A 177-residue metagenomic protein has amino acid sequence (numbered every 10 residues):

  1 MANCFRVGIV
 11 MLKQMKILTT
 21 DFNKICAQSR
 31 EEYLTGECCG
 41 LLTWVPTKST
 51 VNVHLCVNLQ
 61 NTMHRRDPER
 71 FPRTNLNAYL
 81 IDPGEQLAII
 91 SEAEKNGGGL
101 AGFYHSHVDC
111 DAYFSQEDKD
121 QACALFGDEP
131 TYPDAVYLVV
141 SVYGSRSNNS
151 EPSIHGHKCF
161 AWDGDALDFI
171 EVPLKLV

Functional and structural regions predicted by a protein language model:
G8-L100, D109-V177: Conserved beta-strand-loop surface patch within small alpha/beta domains used for substrate/adaptor or ligand engagement
S106: N-terminal glycine-rich phosphate/adenylate-binding segment common to multiple enzyme folds
